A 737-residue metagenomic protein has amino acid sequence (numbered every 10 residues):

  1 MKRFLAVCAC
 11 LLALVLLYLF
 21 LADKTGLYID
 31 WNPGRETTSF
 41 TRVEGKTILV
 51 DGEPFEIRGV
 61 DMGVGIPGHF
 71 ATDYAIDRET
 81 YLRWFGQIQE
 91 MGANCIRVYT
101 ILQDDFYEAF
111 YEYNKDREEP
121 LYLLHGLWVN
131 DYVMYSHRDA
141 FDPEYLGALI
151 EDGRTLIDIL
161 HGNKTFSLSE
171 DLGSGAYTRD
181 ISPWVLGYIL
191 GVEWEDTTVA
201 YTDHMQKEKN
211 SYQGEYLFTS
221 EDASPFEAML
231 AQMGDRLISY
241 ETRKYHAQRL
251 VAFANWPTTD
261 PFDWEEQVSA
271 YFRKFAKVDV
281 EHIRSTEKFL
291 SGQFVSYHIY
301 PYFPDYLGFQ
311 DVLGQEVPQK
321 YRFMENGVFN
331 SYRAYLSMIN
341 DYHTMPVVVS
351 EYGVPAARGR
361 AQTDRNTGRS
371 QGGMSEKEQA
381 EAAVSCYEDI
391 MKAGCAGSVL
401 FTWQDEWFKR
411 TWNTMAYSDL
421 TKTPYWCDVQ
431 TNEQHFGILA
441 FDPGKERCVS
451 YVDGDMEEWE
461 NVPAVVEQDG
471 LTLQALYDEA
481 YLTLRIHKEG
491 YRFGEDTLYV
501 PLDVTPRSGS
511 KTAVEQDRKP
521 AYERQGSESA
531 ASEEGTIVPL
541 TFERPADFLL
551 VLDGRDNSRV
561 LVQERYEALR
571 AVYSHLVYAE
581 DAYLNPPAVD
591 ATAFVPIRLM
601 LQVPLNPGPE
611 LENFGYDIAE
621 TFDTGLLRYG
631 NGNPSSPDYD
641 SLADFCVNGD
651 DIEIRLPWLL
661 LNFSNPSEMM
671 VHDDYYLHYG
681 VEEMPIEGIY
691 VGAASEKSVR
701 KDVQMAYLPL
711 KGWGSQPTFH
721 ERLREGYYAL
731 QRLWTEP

Functional and structural regions predicted by a protein language model:
G26-D116: Active-site-adjacent substrate/metal-binding segments within catalytic domains of carbohydrate-active enzymes
D77-E151, T155, M233-R249, E325: Aromatic-lined substrate-binding rim segments of carbohydrate-active enzymes
N130-Y135, D139-D142, D152-S224, Y245-P257: Active-site groove signature of glycoside hydrolases
A148-R154, Y201-A228, F309-E325, R360-M374: A solvent-exposed, charged loop/short amphipathic helix patch at secondary-structure junctions
Q267, F272-N366: Glycoside hydrolase catalytic-domain groove-lining segments
R360-R369, G373-E378, D389-V465, L723-E725 (+2 more regions): Aromatic-rich peripheral "rim/lid" segments of glycoside hydrolase catalytic domains that contact and position glycan
G454, Y481-E489, D650-W658: Short, well-ordered beta-strand segments enriched in hydrophobic/aromatic residues
V465-L611, P666-S698: Surface-exposed, glycine/proline- and aromatic-rich loop segments on solvent-exposed faces across compartments
